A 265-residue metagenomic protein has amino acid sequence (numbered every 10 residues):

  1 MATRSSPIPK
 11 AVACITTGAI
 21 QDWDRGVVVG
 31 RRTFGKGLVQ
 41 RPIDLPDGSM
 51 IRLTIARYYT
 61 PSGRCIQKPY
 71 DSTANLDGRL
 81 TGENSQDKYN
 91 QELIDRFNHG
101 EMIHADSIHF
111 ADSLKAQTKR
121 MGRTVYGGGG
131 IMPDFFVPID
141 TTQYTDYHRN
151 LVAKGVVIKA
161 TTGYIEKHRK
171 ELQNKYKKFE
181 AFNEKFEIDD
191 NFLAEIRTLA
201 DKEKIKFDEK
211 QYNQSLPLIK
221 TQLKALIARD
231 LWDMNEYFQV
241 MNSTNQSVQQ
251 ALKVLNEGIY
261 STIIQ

Functional and structural regions predicted by a protein language model:
M1-I51, Y59: Cleft-lining beta-strand/loop regions that shape enzyme active-site pockets
M50-R52, H109-F110: Short solvent-exposed loop/turn micro-motifs enriched in small/polar/acidic residues
C65-Q265: Conserved functional hotspot residues or short segments at active or partner-binding sites across diverse domains
